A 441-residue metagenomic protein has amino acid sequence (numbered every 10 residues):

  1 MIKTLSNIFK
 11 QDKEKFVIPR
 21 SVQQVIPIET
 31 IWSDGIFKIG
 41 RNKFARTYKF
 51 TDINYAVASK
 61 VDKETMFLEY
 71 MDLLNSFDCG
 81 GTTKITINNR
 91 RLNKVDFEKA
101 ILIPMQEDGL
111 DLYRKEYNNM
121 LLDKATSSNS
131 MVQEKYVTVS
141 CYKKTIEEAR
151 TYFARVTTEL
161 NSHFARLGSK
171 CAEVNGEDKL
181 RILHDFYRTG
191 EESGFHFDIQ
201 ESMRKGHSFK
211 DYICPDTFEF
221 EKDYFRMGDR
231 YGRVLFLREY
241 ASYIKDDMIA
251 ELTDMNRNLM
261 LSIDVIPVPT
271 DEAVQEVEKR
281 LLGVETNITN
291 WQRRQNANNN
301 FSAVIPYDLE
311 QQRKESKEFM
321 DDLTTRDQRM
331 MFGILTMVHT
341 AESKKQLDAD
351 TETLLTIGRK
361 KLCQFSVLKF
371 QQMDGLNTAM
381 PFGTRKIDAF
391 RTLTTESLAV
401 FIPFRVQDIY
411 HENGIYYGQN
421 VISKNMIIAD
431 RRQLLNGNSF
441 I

Functional and structural regions predicted by a protein language model:
M1-V406: Extended, folded cores of ATP/NTP-driven motor/assembly subunits in large transport and secretion machines
F404-I441: Active-site-adjacent "gating/activation" loops or surface patches in catalytic cores
